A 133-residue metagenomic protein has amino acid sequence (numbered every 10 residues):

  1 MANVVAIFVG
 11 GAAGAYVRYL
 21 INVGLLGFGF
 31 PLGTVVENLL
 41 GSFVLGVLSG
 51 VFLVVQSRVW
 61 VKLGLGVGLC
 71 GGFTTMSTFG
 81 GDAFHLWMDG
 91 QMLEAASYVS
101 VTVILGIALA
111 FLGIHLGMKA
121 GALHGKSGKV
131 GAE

Functional and structural regions predicted by a protein language model:
M1-E133: Membrane-interface helix-loop junctions in multi-pass transporters/channels
